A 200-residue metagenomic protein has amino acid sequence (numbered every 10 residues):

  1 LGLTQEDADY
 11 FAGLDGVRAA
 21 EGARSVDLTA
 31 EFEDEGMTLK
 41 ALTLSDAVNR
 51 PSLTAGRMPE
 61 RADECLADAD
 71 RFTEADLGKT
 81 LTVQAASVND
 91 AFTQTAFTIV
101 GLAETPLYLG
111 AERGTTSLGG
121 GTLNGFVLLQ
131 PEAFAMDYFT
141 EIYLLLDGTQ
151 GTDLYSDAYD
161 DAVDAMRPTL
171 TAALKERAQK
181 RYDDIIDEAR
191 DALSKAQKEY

Functional and structural regions predicted by a protein language model:
L1-Y200: Basic-flanked hydrophobic alpha-helices used for secretion and membrane insertion
